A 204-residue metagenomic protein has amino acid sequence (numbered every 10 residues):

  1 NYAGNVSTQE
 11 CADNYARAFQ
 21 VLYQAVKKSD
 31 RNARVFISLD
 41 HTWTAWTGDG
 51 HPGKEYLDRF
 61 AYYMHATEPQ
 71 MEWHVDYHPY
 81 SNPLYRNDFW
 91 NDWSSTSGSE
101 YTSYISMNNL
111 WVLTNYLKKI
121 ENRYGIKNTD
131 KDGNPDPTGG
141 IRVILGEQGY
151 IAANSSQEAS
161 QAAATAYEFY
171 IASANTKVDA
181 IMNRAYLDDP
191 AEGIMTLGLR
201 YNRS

Functional and structural regions predicted by a protein language model:
N1, S38-D40, Y186: Short loop/turn motifs enriched for small/polar and acidic residues
N1, V75-Y77, N183: Non-cysteine beta-strand/loop elements that form the S-adenosyl-L-methionine
A3-G4, G98, N154-S204: Aromatic-rich peripheral "rim/lid" segments of glycoside hydrolase catalytic domains that contact and position glycan
Q9-E158: Noncatalytic carbohydrate-binding groove/subsite architecture in carbohydrate-active enzymes
